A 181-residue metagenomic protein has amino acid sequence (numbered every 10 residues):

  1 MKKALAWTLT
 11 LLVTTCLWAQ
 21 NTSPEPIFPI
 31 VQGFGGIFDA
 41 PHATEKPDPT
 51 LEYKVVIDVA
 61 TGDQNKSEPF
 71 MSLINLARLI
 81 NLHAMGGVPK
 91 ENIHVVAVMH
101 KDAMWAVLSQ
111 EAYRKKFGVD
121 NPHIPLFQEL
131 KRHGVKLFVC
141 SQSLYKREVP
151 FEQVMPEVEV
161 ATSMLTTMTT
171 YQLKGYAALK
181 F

Functional and structural regions predicted by a protein language model:
M1-N21: Bacterial Sec-dependent N-terminal signal peptides
Q20, I27, Y113-R114, V119-F181: A cross-taxonomic marker for long C-terminal extensions/tails that follow the last structured domain
Q20-P41: Long, contiguous juxta-domain segments that are non-catalytic but functionally important
D48-K66, L108-E111: Acidic/histidine-rich, surface-exposed loop or edge segments in extracytoplasmic proteins
K54-D58, V95-M99, K136-V139, K180: Structural recognition of the beta-strand scaffold that forms the well-ordered cores of secreted hydrolase catalytic
N65-S72, D120, A161: Solvent-exposed, acidic/flexible segments
P69-V88: Histidine-anchored nucleotide/phosphate-binding helix
P89-V107: Acidic helix-start/capping segments at beta-turn-to-alpha-helix junctions
